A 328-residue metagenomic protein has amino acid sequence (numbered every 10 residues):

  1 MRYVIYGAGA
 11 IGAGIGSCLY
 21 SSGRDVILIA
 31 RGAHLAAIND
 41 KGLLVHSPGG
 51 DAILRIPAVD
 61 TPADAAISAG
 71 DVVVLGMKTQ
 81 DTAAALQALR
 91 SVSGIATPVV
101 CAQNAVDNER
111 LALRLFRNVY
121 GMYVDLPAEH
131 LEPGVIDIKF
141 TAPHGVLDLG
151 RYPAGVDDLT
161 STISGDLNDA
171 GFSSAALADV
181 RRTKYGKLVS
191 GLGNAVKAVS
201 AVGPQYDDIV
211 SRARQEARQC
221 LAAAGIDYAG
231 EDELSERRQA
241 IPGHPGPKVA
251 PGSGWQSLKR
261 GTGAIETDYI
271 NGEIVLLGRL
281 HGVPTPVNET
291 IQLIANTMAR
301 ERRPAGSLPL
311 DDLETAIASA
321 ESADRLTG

Functional and structural regions predicted by a protein language model:
M1-D51: NAD(P)+-binding Rossmann beta1-loop-alpha1 motif at the extreme N-terminus of oxidoreductases
R2, D25-I27, P98, N118 (+1 more regions): Residues at the starts of beta-strands that form the adenosine-phosphate
S22, A170, A224: Conserved dinucleotide-binding and phosphotransfer motif residues
A52-V135: Rossmann-like NAD(P)(H) cofactor-binding subdomain of soluble oxidoreductases
S68, N104-G186, G193: Rossmann-fold dinucleotide-binding core
S93, I136-R151, A195-V202, P251-K259: Helix-loop-beta segment of a Rossmann-like dinucleotide-binding subdomain
L188, L192-R212: N-terminal glycine-rich phosphate-binding loop for ADP-containing cofactors
D208-G328: NAD(P)-dependent Rossmann-like dehydrogenase/reductase catalytic/cofactor-binding core
